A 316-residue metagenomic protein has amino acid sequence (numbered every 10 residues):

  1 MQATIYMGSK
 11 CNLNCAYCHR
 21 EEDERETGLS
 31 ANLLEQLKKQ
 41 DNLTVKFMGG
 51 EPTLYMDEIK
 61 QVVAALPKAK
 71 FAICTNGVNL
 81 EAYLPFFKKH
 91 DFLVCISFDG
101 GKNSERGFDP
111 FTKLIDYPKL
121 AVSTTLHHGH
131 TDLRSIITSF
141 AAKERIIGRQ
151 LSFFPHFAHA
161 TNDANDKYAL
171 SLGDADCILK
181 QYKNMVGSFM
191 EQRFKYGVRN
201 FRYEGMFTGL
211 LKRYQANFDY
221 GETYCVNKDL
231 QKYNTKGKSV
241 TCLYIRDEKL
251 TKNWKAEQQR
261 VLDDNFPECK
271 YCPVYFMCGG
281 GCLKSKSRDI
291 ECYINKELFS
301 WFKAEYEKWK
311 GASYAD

Functional and structural regions predicted by a protein language model:
M1, N227, E268: Exposed loop/turn and edge beta-strand positions of beta-sandwich/beta-sheet ligand-binding modules
M1-A31: Canonical Radical SAM [4Fe-4S] cluster-binding loop centered on the CxxxCxxC motif and its immediate flanking residues
A3, L33-M48, Y55-L170: Radical SAM/AdoMet-radical enzyme domain recognition
M7-N14, E51, E268-Y271, Y275-F276: Cysteine-centered iron-sulfur cluster-binding motifs in ferredoxin-type domains/subunits of redox enzymes
L13-Y17, N162-D166, G281: Short acidic/His/Gly/Ser-rich catalytic and metal-binding motifs that mark active-site loops of diverse hydrolases
C15, M56, E81, E105 (+2 more regions): Activation segment
T27-G28, R106-N227, Q231-S239: Radical SAM enzyme [4Fe-4S]-AdoMet core and its adjacent flexible, acidic and glycine-rich loops/tails across
K238-D316: Flexible mid-to-C-terminal extensions adjoining Fe-S/redox cofactors in radical SAM and related proteins
